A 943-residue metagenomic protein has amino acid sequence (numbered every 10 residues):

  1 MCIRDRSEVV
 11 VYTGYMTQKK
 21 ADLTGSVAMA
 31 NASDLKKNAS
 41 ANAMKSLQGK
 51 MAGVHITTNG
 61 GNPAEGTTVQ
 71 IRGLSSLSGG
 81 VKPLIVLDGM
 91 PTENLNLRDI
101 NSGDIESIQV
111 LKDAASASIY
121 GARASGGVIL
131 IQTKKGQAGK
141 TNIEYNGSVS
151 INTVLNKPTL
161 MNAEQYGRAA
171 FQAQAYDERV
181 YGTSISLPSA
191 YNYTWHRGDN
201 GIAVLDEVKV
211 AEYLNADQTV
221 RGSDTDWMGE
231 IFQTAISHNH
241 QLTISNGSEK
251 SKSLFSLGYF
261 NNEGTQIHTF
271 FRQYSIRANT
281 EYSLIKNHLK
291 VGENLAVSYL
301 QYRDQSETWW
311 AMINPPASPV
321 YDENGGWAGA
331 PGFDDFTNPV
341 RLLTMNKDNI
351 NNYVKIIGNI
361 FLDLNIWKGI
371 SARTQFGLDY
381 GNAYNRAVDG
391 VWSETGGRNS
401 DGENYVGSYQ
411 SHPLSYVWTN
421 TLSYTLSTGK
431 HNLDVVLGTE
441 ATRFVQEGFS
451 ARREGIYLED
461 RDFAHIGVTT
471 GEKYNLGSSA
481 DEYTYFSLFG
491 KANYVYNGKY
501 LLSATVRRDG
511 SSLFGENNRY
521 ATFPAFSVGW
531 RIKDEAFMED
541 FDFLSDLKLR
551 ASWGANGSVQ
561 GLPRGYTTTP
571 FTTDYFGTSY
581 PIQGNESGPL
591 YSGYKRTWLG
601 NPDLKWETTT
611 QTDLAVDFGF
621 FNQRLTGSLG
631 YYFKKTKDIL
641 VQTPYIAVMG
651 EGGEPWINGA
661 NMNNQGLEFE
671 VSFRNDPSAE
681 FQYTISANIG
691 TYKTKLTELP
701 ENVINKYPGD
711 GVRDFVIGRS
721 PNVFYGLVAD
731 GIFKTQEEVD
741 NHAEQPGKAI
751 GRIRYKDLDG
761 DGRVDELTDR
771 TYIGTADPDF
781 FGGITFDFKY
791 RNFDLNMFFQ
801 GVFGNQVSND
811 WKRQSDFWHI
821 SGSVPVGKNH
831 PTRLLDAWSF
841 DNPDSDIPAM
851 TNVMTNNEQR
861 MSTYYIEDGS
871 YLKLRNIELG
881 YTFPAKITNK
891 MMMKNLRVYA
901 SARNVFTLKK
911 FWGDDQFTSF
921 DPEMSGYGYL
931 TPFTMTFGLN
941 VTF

Functional and structural regions predicted by a protein language model:
R4-A278, S283-L284, K290-G292, A328-G329 (+8 more regions): Short, small/polar-rich motifs associated with maturation and membrane association, primarily at protein termini
E8, D34-K37, V81-K82, H238 (+6 more regions): Extracellular/periplasmic, surface-exposed regions of secreted and cell-surface proteins
I85, Y494, K756-L758, F788: Short aromatic-centered micro-motifs
L130-Q132, A615, E670, T785-K789 (+2 more regions): Residues within well-ordered beta-strands of beta-sheet-rich folds
E144-D217, F449-R452, R564-G565, R674-A776 (+2 more regions): Conserved small-residue
N215-Q218, M228, T470, S511 (+2 more regions): Extracytoplasmic gating/loop element in the C-terminal half of outer-membrane beta-barrel translocons and assembly
T775-N809: Glycine-rich, aromatic-lined ligand/substrate-binding cores of catalytic and carbohydrate-binding domains
